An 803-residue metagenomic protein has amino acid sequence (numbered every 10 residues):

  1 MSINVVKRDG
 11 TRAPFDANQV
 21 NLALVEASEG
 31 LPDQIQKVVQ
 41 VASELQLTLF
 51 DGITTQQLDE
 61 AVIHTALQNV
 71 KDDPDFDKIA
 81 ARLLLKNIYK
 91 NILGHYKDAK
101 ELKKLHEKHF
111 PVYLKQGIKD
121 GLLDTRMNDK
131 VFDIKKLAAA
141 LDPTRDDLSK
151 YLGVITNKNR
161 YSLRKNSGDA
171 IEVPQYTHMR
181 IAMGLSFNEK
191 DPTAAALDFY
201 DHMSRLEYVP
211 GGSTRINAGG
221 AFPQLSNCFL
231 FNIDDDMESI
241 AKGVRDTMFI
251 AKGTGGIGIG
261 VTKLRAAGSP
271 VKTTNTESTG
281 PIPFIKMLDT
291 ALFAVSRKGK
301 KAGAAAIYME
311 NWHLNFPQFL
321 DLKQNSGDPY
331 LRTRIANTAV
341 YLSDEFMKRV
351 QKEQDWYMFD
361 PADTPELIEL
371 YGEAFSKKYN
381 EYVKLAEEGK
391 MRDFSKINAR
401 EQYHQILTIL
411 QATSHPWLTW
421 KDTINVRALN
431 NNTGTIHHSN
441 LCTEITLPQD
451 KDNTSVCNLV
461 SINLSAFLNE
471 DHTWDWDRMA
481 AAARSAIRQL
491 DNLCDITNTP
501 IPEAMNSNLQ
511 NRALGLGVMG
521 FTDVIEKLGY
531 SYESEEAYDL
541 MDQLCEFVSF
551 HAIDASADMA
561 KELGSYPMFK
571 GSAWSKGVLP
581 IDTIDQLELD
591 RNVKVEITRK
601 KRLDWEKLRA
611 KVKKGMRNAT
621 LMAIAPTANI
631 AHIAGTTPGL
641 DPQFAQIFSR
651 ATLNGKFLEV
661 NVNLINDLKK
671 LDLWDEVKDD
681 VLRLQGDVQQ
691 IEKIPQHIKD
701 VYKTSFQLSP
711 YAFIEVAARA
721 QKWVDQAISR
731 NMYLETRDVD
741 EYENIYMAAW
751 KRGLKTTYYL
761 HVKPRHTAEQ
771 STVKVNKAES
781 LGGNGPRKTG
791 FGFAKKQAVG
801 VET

Functional and structural regions predicted by a protein language model:
M1-T803: Extended catalytic cores of very large enzyme megasubunits
